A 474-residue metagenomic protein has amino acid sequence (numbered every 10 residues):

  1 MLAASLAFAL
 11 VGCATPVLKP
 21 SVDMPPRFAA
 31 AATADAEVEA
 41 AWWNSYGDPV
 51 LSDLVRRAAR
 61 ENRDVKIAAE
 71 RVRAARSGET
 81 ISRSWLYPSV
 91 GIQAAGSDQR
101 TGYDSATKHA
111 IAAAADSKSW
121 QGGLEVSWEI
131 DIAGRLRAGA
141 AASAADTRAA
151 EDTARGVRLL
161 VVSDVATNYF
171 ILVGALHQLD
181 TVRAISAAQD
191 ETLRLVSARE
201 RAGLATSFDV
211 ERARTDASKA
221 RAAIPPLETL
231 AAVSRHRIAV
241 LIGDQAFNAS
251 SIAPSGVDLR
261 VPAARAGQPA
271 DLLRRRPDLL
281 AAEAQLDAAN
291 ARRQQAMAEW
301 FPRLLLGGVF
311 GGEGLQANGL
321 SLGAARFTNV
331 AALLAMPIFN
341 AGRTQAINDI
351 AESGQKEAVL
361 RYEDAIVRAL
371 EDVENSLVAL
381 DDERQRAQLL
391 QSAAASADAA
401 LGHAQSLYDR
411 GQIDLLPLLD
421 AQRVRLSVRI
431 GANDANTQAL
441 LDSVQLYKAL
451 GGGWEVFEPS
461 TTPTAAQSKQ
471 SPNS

Functional and structural regions predicted by a protein language model:
M1-L2: Bacterial N-terminal signal peptides that target proteins for export
A9-G12: C-terminal motif of bacterial Sec signal peptides marking the signal peptidase cleavage site
A14-T80, L176, V257-D287, P337-I338 (+2 more regions): Bacterial Sec-pathway N-terminal export signals of envelope proteins
I67-S82, V157, V161-A184, A188-L193 (+8 more regions): Amphipathic alpha-helical coiled-coil segments
L86-D116, S127-G156, A175, L280 (+4 more regions): Small/polar (Gly/Ser/Thr/Ala-rich) solvent-exposed segments that form structured loops/beta-strands/short helices used
W120-V126, N168, Q268, T328-L334: Hydrophobic, lipid-facing positions within transmembrane beta-strands of outer-membrane proteins
R201-L230, G431: Repeat-solenoid scaffold signature
T206, P225-L273, V309, D414 (+1 more regions): Short, solvent-exposed, mixed-charge loop/turn linkers that connect secondary-structure elements
